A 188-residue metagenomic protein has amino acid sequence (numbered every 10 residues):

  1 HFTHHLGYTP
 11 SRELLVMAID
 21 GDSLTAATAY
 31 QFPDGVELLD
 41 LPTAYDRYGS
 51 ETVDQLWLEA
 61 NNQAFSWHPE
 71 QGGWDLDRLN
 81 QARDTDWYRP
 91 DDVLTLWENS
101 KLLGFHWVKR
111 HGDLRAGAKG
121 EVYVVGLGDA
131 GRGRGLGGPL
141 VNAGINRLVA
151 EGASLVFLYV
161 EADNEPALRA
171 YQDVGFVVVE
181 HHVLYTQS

Functional and structural regions predicted by a protein language model:
H1-E13, R134, G138, A162-H181 (+1 more regions): Conserved active-site alpha-helix within GNAT-family acetyltransferase domains
H1-Y45, Y185-Q187: Acyl-donor-binding surface of acyltransferase catalytic domains
H4-H5, V124-L127, G133-A150, L155 (+1 more regions): Conserved acetyl-CoA-binding loop-helix of GNAT-fold acetyltransferases
Y30-G73: Short amphipathic alpha-helix that is part of the acyltransferase structural core
D40, Q55, F105-H106, A167: Ligand-binding pocket scaffold of soluble enzyme catalytic domains
H68-V125: A conserved beta-strand-loop-helix scaffold within acyl/acetyltransferase catalytic domains
F105-W107, V156-Y159: Conserved active-site loop/cleft motifs that coordinate metal ions or position small ligands
G128, E161: Residue-level recognition of the GNAT/N-acetyltransferase active site
